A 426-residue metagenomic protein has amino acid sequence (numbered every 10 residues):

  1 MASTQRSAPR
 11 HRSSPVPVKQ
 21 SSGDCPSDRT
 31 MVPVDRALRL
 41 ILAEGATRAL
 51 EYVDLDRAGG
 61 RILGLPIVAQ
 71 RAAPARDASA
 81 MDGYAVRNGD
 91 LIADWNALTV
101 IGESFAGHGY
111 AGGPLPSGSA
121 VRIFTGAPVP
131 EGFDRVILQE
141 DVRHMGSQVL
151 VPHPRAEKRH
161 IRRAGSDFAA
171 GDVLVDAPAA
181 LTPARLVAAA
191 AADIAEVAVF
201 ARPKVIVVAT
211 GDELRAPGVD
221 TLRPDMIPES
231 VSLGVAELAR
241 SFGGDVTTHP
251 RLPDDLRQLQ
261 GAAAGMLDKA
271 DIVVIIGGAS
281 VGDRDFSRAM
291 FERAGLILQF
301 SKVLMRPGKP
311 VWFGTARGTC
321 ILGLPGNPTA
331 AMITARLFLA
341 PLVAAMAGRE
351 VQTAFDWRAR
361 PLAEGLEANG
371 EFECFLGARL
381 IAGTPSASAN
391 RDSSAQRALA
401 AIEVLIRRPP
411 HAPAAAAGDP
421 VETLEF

Functional and structural regions predicted by a protein language model:
A2-E44, L222, V235-S241, I272 (+3 more regions): N-terminal intrinsically disordered, low-complexity, charge/repeat-rich segments that act as generic
R10-H11, P15, K19-A195: Phosphate-interaction motifs
I41-R48, L65, A192-A195, L214 (+8 more regions): Change "in soluble alpha/beta enzymes" to "in soluble alpha/beta proteins
E51-D56, G60, L65, A78 (+3 more regions): Flexible glycine/proline-rich
D77-S79, D90-A93, Y110-P116, V129-E131 (+14 more regions): Solvent-exposed alpha-helices and their adjacent loops that cap or buttress functional pockets in soluble metabolic
T125, T210-G211, V273-R288, P325: Glycine-rich beta-strand-to-loop/alpha-helix junction loops that act as flexible
H160-V273: Phosphate-binding glycine-rich loops and their immediate beta-loop-alpha structural context
